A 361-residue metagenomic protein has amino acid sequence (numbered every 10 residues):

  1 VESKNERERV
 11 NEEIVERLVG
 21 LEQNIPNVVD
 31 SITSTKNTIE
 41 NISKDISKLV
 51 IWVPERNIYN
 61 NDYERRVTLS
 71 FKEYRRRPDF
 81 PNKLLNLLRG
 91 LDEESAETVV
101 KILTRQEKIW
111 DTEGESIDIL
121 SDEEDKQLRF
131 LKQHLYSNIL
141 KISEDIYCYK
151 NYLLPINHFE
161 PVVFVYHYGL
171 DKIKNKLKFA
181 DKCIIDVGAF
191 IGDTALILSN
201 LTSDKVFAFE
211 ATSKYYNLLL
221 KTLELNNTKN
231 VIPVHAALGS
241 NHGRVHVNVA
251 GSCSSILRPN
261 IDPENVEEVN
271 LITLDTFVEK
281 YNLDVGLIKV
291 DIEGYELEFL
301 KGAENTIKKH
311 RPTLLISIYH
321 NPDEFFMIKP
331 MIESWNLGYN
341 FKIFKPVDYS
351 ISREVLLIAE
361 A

Functional and structural regions predicted by a protein language model:
K4-A361: Phosphate/nucleotide-binding beta-alpha loop and adjacent structural elements of enzyme active sites
